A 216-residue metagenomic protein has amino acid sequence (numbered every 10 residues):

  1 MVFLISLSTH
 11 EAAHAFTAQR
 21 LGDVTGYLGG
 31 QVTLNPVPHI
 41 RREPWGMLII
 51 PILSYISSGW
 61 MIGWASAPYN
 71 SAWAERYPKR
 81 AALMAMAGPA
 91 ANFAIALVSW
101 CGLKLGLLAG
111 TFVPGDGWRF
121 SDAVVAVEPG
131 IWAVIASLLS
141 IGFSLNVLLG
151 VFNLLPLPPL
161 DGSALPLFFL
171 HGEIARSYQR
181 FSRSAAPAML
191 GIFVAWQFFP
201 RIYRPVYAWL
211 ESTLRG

Functional and structural regions predicted by a protein language model:
M1-G216: Hydrophobic transmembrane alpha-helices and their immediate loop junctions in multi-pass integral membrane proteins
